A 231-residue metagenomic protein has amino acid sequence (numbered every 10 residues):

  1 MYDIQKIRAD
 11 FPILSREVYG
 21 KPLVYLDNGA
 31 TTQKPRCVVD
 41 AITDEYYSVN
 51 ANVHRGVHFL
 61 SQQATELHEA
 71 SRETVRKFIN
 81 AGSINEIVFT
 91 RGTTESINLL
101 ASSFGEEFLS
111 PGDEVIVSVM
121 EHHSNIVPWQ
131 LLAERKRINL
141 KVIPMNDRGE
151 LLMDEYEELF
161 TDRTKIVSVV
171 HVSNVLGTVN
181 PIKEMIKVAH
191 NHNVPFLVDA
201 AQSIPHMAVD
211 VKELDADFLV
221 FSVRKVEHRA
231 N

Functional and structural regions predicted by a protein language model:
M1-N231: Pyridoxal 5′-phosphate
